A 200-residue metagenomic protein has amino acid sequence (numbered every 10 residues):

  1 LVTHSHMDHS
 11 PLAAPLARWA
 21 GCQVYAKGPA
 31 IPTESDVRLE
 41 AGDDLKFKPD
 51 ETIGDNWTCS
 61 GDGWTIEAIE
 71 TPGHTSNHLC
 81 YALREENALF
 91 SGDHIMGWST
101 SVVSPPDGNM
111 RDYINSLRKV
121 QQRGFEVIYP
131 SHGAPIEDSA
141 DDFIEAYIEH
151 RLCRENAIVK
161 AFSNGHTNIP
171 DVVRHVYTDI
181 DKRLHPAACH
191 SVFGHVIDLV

Functional and structural regions predicted by a protein language model:
L1-G61: Active-site HxH/HxHxD metal-binding segment of metal-dependent hydrolases
L1-H9, H74, H132, H195: Histidine-centered divalent metal-coordination motifs
S10, Y113, L117, V192: Aromatic/hydrophobic pocket-lining residues that form the small-molecule binding cavity in soluble enzyme cores
C22, R151, E155-V159, C189: Short, leucine-enriched amphipathic alpha-helices that occur as contiguous helical runs
T65-E155: Metallo-beta-lactamase
K160-V200: C-terminal regulatory/interaction regions
